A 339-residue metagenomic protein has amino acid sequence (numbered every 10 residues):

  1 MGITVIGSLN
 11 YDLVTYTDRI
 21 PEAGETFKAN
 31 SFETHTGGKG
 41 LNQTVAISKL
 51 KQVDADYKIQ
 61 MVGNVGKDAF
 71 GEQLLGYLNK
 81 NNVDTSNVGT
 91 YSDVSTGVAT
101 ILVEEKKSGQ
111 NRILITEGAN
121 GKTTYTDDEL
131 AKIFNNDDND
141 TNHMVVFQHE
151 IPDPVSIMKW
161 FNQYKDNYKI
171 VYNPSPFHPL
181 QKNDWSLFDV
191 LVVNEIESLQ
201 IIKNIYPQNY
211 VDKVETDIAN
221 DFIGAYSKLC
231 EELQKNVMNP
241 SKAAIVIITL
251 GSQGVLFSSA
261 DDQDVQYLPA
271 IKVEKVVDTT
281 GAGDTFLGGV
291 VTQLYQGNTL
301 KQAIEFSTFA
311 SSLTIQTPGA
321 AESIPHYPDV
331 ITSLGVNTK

Functional and structural regions predicted by a protein language model:
M1-K80, K275-T279: Glycine-rich phosphate/adenosyl-contacting loop at the front of the ribokinase-like
G2, Y57-Q60, D84, Q110 (+2 more regions): Residues at the starts of beta-strands that form the adenosine-phosphate
I3, P179-N183, K203-K339: Conserved phosphate-binding/catalytic region of the ribokinase-like
L9, E150, T285: Active-site metal-binding loops of divalent metal-dependent hydrolases
I20-A29, N194, Q208-V211, Q266-I271: Short glycine/proline- and charge-enriched loop/turn segments that cap or connect secondary-structure elements
Y77-V94: A glycine-rich helix N-cap at a beta->alpha junction
S86-Y91, A99-M144: Conserved phosphate-binding/catalytic loop of the ribokinase/pfkB sugar-kinase fold
H143-G224, Q253-G254: Conserved beta-alpha-beta core of the PfkB/ribokinase-like small-molecule kinase fold
